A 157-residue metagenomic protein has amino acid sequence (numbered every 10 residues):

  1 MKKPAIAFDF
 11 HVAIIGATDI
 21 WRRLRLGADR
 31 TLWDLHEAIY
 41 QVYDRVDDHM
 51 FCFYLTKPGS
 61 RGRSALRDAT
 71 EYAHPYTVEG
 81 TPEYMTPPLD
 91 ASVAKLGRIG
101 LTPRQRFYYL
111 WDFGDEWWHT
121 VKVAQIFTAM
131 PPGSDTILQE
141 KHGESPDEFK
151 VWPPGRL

Functional and structural regions predicted by a protein language model:
M1-L157: Short linear regulatory motifs enriched in tryptophan with gly/pro/ser
